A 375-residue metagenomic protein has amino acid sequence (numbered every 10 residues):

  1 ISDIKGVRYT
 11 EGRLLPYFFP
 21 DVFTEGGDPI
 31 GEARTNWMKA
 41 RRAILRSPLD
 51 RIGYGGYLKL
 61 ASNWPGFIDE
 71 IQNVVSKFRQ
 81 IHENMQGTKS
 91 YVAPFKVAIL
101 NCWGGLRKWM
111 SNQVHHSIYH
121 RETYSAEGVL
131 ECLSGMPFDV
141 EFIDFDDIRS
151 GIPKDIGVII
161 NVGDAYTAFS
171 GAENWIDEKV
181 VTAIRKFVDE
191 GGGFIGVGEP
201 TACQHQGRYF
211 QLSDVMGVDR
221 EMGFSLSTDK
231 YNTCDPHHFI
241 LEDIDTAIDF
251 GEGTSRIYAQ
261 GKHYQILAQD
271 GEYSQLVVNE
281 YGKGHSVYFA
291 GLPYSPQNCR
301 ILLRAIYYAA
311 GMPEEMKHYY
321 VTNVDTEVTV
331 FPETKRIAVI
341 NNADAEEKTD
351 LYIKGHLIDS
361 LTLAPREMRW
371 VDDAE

Functional and structural regions predicted by a protein language model:
I1-E122, S225-C234, E242, I248 (+4 more regions): Hydrophobic targeting/anchoring helices
G6-R8, E190-G193, G284: A short helix->loop->beta-strand "cap" motif at the edges of active sites that frequently abuts
L130-I152: A short, well-structured beta->alpha microelement
G151-E173: Short, well-ordered secondary-structure micro-motifs within conserved domains or adaptor modules
N161-V162, D359-E375: C-terminal beta-strand-rich structural cap/linker in extracellular carbohydrate-active enzymes
G171-T246: A glycine-rich, often tryptophan-bearing local segment used as a flexible ligand/cofactor-contacting loop or short
F224-G282, A290-I301, I306-D359, L363-A364: Catalytic beta-strand/loop cores that center a nucleophilic Ser/Cys/Thr and support acyl-enzyme chemistry
